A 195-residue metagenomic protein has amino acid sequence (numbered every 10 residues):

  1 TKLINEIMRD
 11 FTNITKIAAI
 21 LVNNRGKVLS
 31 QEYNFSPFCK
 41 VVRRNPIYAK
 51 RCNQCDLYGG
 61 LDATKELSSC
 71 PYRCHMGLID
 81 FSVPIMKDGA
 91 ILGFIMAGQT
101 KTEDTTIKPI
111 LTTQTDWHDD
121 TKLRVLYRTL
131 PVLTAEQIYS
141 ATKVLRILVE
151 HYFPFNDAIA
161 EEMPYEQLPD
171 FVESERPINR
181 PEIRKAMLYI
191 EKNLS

Functional and structural regions predicted by a protein language model:
T1-G77: Structured interaction and signal-relay segments at domain junctions
T1-T15, L92-P169: Juxtadomain coupling helices with adjacent low-complexity linkers
I20-V22, P84, F94-M96: A structural signal for short, well-ordered beta-strand segments and their strand-loop junctions that often border
Y48, C74, S174-E175, I190: A generic structural signal for short
D80-D88, A97-T100: A short, hydrophobic, proline-anchored segment that marks a local hinge/packing element in signaling and regulatory
F171-N179: Extended, low-complexity intrinsically disordered regions enriched in proline/Ser/Thr/acidic residues
I178, K185-S195: Basic, amphipathic alpha-helical hairpins
